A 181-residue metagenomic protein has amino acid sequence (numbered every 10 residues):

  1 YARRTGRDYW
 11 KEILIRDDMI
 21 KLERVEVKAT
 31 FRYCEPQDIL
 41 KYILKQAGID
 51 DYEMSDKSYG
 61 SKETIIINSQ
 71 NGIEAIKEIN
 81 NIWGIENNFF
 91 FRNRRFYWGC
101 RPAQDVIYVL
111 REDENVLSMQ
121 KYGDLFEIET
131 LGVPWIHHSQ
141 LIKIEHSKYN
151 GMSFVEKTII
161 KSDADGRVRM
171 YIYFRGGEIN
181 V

Functional and structural regions predicted by a protein language model:
Y1-I49: Surface-exposed cap/loop segments at beta↔alpha junctions
Y9-L22, E53-Y122: Short beta-strand-centered interaction patches in the first periplasmic/extracellular domains of large envelope
I20, G48, G84, I144-S147 (+1 more regions): Residue-level marker of positions within ordered structural domains that often coincide with functionally constrained
Y33-Q37, A47-E53, E86-R94, D163 (+1 more regions): Low-complexity, flexible helical/coil segments
Q37-K41, I73-K77, I136-H138: Extracytoplasmic/secreted envelope proteins and their assembly/folding machinery, especially bacterial periplasmic
Y97-V181: An acidic/polar, Gly/Ser/Thr-rich interaction patch typically located in mid-to-C-terminal regions of proteins
